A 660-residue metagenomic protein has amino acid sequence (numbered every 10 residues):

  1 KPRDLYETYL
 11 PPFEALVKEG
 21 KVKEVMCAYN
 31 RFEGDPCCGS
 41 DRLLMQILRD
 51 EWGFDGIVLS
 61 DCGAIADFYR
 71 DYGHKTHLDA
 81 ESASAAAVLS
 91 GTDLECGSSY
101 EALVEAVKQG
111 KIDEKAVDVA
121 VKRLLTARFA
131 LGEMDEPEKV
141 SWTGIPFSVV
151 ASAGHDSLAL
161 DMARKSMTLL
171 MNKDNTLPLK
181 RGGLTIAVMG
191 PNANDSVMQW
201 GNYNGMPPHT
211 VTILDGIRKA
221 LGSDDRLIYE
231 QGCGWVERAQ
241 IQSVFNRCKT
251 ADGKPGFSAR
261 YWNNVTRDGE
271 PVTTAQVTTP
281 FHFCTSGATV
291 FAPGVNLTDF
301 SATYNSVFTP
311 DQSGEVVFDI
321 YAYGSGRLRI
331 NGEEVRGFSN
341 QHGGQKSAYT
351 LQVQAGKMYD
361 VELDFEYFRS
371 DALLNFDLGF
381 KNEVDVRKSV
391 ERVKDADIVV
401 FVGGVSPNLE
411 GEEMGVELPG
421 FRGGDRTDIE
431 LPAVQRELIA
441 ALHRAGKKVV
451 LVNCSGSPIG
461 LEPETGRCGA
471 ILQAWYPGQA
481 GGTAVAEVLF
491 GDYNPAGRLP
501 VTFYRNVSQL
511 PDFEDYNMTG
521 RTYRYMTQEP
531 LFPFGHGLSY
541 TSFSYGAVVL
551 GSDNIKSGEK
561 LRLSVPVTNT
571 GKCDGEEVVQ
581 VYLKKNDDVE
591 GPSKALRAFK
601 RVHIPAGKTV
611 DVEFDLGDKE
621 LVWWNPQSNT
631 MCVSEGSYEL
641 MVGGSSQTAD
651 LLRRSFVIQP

Functional and structural regions predicted by a protein language model:
K1-W624, T630-V642, S646-T648, Q659: Glycoside hydrolase catalytic-domain context in secreted enzymes
R654-F656: C-terminal edge beta-strand
